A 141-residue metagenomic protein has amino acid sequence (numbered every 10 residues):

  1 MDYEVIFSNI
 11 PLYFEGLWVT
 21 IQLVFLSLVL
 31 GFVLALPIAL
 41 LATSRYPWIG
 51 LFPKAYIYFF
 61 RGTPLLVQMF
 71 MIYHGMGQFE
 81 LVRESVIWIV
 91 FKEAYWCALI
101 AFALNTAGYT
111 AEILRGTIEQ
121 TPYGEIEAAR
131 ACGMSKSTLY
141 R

Functional and structural regions predicted by a protein language model:
M1-R141: Transmembrane alpha-helices and adjacent helix-loop boundaries
